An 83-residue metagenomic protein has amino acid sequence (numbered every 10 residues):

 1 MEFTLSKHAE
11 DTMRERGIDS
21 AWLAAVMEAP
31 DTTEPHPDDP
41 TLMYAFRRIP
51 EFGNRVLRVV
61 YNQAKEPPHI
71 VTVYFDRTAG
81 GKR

Functional and structural regions predicted by a protein language model:
M1-R83: Ribonuclease/tRNase effector modules and their secretory precursors
